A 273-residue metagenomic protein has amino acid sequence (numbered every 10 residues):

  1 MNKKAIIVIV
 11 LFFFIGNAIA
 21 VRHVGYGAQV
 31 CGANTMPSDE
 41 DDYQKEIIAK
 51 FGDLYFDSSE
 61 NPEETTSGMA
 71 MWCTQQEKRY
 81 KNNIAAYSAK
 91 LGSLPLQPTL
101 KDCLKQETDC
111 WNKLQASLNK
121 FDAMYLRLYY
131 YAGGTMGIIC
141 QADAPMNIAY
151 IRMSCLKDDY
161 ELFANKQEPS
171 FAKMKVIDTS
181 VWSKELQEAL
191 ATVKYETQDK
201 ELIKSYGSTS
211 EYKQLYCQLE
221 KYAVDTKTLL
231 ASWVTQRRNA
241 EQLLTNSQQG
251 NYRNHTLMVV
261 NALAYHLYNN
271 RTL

Functional and structural regions predicted by a protein language model:
M1: Acidic, glycine/polar-enriched metal-coordinating patches/loops that mediate binding to polyanionic ligands
K4-F14: Sec-dependent N-terminal signal peptides
I7-V8, A18-I19, G25: Cleavable N-terminal signal peptides
V21-L273: N-terminal alpha-helical modules
